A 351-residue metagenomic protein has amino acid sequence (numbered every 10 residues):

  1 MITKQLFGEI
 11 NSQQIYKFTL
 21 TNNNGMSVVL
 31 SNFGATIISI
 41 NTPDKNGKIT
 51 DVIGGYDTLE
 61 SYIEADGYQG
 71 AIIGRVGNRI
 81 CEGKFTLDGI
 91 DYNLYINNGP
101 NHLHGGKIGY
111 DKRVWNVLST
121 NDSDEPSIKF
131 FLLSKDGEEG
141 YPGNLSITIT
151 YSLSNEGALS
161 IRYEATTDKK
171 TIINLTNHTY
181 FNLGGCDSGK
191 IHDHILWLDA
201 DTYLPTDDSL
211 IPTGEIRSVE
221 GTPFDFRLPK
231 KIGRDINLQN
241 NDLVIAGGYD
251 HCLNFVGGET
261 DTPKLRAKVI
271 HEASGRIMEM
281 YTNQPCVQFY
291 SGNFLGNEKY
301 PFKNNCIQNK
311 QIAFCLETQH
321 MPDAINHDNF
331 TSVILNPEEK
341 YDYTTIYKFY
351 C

Functional and structural regions predicted by a protein language model:
M1-C351: An exposed, glycine/acidic-rich loop-and-rim segment of catalytic or binding clefts
